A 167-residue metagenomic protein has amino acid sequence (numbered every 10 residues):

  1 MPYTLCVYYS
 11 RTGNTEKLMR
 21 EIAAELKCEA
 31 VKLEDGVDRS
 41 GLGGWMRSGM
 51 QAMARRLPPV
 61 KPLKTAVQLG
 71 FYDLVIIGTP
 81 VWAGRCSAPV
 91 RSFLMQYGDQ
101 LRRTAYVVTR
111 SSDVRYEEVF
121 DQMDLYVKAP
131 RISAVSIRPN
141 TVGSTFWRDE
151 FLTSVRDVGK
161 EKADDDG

Functional and structural regions predicted by a protein language model:
M1-I77, G84-A88, V155-G167: N-terminal beta1-alpha1-beta2 submodule of the flavodoxin-like/Rossmannoid cofactor-binding fold
T12, V37, W82-A83, S111-V114 (+1 more regions): Solvent-exposed loop/turn segments at secondary-structure junctions within structured extracellular/periplasmic domains
E21, S92, Q122, E150-D157: Alpha-helical elements of Rossmann-like donor-binding domains used by nucleotide-donor carbohydrate transfer enzymes
K27-E29, P130-S133: Conserved beta-strand segments of alpha/beta enzyme cores
K32-D35, V107-T109, S133-N140: A generic structural motif
R39-G44, E117, V142-T145: Short, charged, surface-exposed secondary-structure boundary motifs
R47-R131: Helix-loop-strand module that forms the ligand-binding subsite of alpha/beta enzymes
I132-G167: Glycine-rich phosphate/pyrophosphate-binding loop and the adjoining helix
